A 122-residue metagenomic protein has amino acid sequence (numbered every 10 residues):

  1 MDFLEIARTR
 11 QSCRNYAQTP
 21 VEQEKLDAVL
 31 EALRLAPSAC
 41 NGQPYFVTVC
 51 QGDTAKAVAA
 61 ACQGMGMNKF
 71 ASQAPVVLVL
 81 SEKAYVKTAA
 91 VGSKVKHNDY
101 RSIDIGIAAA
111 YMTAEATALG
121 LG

Functional and structural regions predicted by a protein language model:
M1-V77, E82-Y85: N-terminal amphipathic, basic helical "cap/leader" segment at the start of enzyme domains
L33, L78, S93-G122: Small-aliphatic-rich amphipathic alpha-helix that forms the alpha element of a beta-alpha
N41-G42, V91-S93: Short glycine/proline-enriched turns and hinge-like loops at secondary-structure junctions
V86-A90: Short acidic/His/Gly/Ser-rich catalytic and metal-binding motifs that mark active-site loops of diverse hydrolases
